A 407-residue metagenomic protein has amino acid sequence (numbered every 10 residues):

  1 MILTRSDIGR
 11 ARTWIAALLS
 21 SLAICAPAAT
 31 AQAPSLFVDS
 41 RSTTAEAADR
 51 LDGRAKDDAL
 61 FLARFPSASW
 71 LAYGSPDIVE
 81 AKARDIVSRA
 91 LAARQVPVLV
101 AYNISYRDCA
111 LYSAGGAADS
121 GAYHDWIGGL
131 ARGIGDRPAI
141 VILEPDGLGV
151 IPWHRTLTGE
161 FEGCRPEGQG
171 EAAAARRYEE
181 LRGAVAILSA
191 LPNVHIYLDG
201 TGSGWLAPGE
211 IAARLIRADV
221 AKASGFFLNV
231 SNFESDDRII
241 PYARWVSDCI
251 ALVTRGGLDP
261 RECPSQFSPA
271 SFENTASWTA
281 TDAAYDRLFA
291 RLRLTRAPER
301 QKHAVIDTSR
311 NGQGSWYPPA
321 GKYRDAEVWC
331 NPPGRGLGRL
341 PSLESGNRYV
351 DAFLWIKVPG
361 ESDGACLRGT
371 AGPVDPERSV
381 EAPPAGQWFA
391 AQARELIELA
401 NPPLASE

Functional and structural regions predicted by a protein language model:
M1-R10: N-terminal secretory signal peptides that target proteins for export/translocation
W14-C25: Bacterial N-terminal signal peptides
C25-A33: Boundary at the C-terminal end of the N-terminal hydrophobic targeting segment
A33-G133, K357-P384, A400-N401: N-terminal carbohydrate-binding/catalytic regions of secreted carbohydrate-active enzymes
S35-V38, S69-A72, V96-A101, P138-E144 (+6 more regions): Structural recognition of the beta-strand scaffold that forms the well-ordered cores of secreted hydrolase catalytic
E46-D58, L206-G372: Surface-exposed substrate-engagement region within the catalytic domains of secreted or surface-exposed extracellular
S88-I196, E210-K222: Substrate-binding cleft of extracellular glycoside hydrolase catalytic domains
T156-A172, L367-A390: A solvent-exposed, charged loop/short amphipathic helix patch at secondary-structure junctions
